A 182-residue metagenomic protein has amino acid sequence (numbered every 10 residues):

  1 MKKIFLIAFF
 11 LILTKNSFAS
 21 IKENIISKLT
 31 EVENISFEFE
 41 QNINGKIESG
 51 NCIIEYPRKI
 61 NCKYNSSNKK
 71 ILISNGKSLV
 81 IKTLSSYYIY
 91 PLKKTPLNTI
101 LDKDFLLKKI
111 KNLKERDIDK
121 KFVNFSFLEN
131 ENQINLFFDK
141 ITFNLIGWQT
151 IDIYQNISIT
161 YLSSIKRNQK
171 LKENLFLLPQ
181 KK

Functional and structural regions predicted by a protein language model:
I4-L13: Sec-dependent N-terminal signal peptides
S17-A19: Boundary at the C-terminal end of the N-terminal hydrophobic targeting segment
S27-I47: A short, Trp-centered hydrophobic/proline-enriched beta-strand micro-motif
E31, I53-K59, S74-S78, D119-K120 (+1 more regions): Short, solvent-exposed coil/turn segments at beta-strand boundaries
F39, I60-Y64, L79-K82, F125 (+1 more regions): Short hydrophobic/aromatic-rich beta-strand segments that constitute the beta-sheet cores of beta-sandwich/beta-barrel
C52-T99, S158: An acidic-aromatic
L84-F122: Flexible, surface-exposed loop/linker segments and immediately adjacent secondary-structure boundaries
K108-K182: Gly/Pro-enriched, hydrophobic low-complexity segments that function as extracytoplasmic propeptides/linkers
